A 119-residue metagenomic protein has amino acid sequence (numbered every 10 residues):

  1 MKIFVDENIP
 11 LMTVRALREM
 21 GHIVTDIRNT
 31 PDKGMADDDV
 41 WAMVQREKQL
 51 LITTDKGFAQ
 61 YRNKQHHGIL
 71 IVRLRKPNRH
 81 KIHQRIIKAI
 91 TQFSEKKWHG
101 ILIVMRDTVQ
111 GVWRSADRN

Functional and structural regions predicted by a protein language model:
K2-P10, R106-N119: Metal-dependent nucleic-acid phosphoesterase active-site entry motif
K2-Q49: N-terminal first-folded block
D26, T53, I71-R73, V104: Structural signal for conserved beta-strand scaffold positions within catalytic alpha/beta enzyme cores
Q45-R62: Acidic, metal-binding active-site segment of PIN/NYN-like and related structure-specific nucleases
Q49, H66, K76-P77: Short, charged/polar surface micro-motifs in flexible loops or helix N-caps
R62-L70: Ligand-binding "clamshell"
L74-V112: C-terminal structural segments of small proteins and small subunits
